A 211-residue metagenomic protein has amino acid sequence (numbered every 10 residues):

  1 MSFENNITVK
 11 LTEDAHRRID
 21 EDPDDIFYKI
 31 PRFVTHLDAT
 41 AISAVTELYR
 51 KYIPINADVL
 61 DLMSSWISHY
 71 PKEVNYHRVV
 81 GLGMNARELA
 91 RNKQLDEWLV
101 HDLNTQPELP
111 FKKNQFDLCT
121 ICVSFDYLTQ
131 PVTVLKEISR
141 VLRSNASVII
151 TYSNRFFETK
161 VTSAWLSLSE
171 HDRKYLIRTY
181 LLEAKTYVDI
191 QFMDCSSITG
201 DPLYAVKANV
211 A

Functional and structural regions predicted by a protein language model:
S2-I55: Class I SAM-dependent methyltransferase Rossmann-like catalytic core, especially the SAM/SAH-binding loop
A44, S167-F192: Short alpha-helix
K51-L109: Class I SAM-dependent methyltransferase SAM/SAH-binding core
Q106-C119: A short acidic, Gly/Pro-enriched loop at the edge of an enzyme's catalytic core that lines a small-molecule cofactor
D117-V132: A short SAM/SAH-binding and catalytic strip from SAM-dependent methyltransferases
V132-S147: A short glycine-rich, Lys/Arg-flanked "PGG" loop and its adjoining helix->strand segment in the class I
S147-R178: Conserved class I S-adenosyl-L-methionine
K185-T186, D194-A211: Core SAM-dependent methyltransferase catalytic element
